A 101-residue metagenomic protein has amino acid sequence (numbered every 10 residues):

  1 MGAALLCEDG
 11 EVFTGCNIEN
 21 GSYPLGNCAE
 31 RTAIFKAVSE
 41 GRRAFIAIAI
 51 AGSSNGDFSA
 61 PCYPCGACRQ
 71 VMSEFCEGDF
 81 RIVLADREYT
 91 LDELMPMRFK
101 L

Functional and structural regions predicted by a protein language model:
M1-C7: Short beta-strand scaffold segments in enzyme catalytic cores
E11-V12: Hydrophobic "anchor" residues
N17-R31: Compact, glycine-rich, soluble single-domain proteins
E30-A33, S54: Short, charged/polar low-complexity linear motifs in solvent-exposed/disordered segments
K36-R42: Alpha-helix C-terminal capping segments
R42-L101: C-terminal binding/interaction regions
